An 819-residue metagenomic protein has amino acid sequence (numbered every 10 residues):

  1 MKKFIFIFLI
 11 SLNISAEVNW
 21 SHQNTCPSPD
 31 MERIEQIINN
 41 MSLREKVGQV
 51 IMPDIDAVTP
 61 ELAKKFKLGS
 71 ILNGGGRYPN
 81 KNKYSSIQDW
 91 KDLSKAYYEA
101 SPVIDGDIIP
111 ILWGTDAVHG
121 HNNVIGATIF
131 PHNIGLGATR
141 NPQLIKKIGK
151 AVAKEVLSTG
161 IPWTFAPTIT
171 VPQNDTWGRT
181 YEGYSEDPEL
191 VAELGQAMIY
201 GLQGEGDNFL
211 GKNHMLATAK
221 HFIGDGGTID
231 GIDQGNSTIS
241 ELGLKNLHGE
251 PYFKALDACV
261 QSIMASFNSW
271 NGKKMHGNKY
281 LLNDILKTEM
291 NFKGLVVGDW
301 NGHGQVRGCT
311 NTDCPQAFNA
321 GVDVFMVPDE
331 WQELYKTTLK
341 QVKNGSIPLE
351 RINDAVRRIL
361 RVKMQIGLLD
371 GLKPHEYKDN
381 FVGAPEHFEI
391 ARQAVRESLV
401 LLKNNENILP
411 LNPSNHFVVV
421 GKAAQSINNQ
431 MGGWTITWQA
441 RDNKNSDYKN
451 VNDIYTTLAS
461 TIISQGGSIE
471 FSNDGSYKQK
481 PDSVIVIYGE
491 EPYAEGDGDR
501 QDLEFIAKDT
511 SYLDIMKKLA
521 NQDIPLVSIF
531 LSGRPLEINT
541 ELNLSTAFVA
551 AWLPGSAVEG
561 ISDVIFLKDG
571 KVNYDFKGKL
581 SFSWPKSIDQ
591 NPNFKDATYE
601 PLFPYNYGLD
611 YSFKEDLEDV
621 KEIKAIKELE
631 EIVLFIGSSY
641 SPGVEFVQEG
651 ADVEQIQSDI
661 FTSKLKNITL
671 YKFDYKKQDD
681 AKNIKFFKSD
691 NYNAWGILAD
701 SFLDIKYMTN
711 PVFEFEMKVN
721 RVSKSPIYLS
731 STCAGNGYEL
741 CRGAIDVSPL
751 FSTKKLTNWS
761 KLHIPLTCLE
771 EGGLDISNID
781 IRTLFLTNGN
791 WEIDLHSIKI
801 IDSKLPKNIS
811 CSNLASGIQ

Functional and structural regions predicted by a protein language model:
F4-L12: Sec-dependent N-terminal signal peptides
A16-I656, Q819: Glycoside hydrolase catalytic-domain context in secreted enzymes
T25-P27, K220, T732-A734, L740-R742 (+1 more regions): Sequence contexts marking disulfide-bonded cysteines in secreted/extracellular proteins
K64, M717, S777-L786: Extracellular beta-strand-rich recognition modules
F661-I697: Short carbohydrate-recognition loop motifs
D690-D775, N788-P806: Extracellular ligand-binding interfaces
S803-Q819: Extended recognition patches within non-cytosolic domains
